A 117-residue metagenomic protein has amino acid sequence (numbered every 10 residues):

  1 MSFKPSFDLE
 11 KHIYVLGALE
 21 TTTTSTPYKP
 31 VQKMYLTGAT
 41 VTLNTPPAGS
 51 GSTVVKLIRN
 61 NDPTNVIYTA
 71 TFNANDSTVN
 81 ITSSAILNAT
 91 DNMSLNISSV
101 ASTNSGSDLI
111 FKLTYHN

Functional and structural regions predicted by a protein language model:
S2-V55, A101-N117: Beta-sheet-rich sandwich/jelly-roll-like modules and their strand-loop junctions
A18-T21, N75, L95: Generic, low-specificity signal for short hydrophobic/alpha-helical stretches with a mild N-terminal bias, encompassing
K33, N88-N92: Extracellular Ig-like/FN3 beta-sandwich strand-entry sites
V41-A89, A101: Terminal beta-strand-rich extracellular "head" domains that mediate receptor/glycan or other ligand binding
N96-V100: Beta-strand-rich extracellular modules
